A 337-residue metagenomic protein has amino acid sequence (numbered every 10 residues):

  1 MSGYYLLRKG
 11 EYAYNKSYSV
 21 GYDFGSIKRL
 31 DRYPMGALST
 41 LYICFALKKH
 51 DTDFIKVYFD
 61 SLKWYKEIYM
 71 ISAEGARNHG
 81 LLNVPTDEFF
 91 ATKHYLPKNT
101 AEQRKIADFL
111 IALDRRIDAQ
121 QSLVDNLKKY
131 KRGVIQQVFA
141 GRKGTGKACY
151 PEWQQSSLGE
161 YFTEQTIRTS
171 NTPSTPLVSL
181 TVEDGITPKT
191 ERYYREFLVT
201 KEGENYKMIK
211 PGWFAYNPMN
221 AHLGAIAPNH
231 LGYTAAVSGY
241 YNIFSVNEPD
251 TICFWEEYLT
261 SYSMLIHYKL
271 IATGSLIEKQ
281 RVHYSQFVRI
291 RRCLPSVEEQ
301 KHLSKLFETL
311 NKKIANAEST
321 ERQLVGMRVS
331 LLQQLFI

Functional and structural regions predicted by a protein language model:
M1-A13, G159-S170, L180-P211, V237: Sequence-specific dsDNA recognition surfaces
Y4-W64, E204-Y262, E278: A short beta-sheet element
M35-L41, G75-A101, M219, A235-Y240 (+1 more regions): A short glycine-rich beta-alpha junction/loop motif
M70-I71, N171-L180, I271-A272: Short coil/turn segments at secondary-structure boundaries
L96-S156, C293-I337: Amphipathic alpha-helical coiled-coil/heptad-repeat segments
G146-S170, R289: Non-catalytic DNA-recognition/assembly elements of restriction-modification systems
